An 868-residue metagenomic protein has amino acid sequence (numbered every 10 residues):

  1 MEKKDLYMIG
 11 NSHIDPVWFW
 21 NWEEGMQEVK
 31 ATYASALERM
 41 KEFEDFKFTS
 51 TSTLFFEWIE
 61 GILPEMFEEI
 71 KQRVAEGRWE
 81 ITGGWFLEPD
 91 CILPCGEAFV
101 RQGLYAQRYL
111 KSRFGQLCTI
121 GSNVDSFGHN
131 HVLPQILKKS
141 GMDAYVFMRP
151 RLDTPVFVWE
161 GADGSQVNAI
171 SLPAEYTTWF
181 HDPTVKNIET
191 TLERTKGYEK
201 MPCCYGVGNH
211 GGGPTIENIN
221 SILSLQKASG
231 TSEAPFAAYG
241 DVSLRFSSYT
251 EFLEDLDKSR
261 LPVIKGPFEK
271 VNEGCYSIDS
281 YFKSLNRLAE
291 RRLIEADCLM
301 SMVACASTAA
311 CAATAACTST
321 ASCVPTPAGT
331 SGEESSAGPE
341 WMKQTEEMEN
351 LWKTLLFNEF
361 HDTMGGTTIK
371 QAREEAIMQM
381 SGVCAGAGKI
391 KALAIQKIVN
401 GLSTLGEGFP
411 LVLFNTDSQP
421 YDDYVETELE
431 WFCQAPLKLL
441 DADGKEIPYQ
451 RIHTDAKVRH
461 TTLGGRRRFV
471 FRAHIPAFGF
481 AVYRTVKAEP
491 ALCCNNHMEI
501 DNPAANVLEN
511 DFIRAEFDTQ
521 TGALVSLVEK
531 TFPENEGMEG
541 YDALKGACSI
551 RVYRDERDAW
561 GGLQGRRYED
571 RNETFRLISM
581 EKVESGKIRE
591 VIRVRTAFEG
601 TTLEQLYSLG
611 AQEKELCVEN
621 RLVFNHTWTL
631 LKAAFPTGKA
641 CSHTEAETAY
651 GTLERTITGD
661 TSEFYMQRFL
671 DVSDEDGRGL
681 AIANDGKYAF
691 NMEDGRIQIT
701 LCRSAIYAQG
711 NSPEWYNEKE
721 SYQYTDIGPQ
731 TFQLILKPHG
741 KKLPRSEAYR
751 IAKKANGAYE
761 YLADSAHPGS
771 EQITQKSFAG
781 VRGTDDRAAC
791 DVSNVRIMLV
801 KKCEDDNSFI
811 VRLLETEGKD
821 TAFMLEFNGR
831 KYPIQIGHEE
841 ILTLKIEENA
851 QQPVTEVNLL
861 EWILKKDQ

Functional and structural regions predicted by a protein language model:
M1-K3, Y7, A296-C311, C323 (+5 more regions): Histidine-centered catalytic/metal-binding microenvironments
M1-R101, L110-S112, K139-M142, N286 (+2 more regions): N-terminal catalytic cores of secreted or lumenal carbohydrate-active enzymes
G10, F48-F56, I62, K138 (+6 more regions): C-terminal domain-boundary segment and adjacent tail
E69-E76, E97, N130-T178: Surface-exposed loop and adjacent secondary-structure segments within mature catalytic domains
C91-Y109, P173-R194, E590: Alpha-helical scaffold elements lining the catalytic groove of polysaccharide deacetylases
F99-V132, I136-K139, I188-C204: CE4/NodB-like, metal-dependent polysaccharide N-deacetylase domain that modifies extracellular/periplasmic N-acetylated
L133-I136, L152-P155, I188-L192, F236 (+6 more regions): C-terminal (or distal) subdomains of carbohydrate-active enzymes
A228-Y239, M302-M342, S777-F778, R782-A789: Intrinsically disordered, low-complexity terminal tails and inter-domain linkers enriched for S/T/G/P/D/E
